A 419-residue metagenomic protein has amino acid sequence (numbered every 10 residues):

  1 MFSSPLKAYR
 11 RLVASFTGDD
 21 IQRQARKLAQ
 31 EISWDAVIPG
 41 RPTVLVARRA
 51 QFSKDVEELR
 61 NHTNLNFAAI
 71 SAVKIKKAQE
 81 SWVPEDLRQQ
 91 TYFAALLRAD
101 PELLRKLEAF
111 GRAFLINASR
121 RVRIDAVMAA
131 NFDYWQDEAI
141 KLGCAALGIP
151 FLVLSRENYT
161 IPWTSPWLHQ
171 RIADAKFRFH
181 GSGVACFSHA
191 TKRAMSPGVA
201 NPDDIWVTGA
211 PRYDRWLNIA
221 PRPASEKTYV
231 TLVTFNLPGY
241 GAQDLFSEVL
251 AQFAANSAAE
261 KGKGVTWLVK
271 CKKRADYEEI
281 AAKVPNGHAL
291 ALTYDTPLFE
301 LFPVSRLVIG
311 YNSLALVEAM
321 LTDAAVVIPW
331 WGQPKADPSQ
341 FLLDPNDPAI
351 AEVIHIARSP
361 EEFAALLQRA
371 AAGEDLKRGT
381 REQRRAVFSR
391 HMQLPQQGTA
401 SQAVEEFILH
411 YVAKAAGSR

Functional and structural regions predicted by a protein language model:
M1-A78: N-terminal subdomain of nucleotide-sugar transferases
K7-Q30, S155, R171-G241, A372 (+1 more regions): A nucleotide-sugar donor-handling region in carbohydrate enzymes
V46-E57, K74-R215: Active-site and donor-binding regions of nucleotide-sugar-utilizing enzymes
F114, K272-T322: Donor nucleotide-activated moiety binding/catalytic core segment of transferases that use nucleotide-activated donors
V199-P202, V207, P285, L314-M392: Catalytic binding pocket for nucleotide-activated donors in carbohydrate/polymer assembly enzymes
P211-K283: Conserved catalytic-core segment of nucleotide-activated headgroup transferases in glycan assembly
L394-R419: C-terminal alpha-helical cap of glycosyltransferases
